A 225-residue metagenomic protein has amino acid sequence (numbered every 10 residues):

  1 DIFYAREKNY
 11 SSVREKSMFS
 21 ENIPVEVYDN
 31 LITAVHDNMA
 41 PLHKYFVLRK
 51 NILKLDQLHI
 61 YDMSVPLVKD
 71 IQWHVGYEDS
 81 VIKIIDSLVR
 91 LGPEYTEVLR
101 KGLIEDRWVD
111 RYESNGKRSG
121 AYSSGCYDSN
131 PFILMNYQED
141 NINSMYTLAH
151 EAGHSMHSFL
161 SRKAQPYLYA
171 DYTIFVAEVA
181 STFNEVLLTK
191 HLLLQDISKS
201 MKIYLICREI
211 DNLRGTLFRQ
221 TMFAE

Functional and structural regions predicted by a protein language model:
D1-E225: Cation-handling catalytic/transport regions enriched in His/Asp/Glu
